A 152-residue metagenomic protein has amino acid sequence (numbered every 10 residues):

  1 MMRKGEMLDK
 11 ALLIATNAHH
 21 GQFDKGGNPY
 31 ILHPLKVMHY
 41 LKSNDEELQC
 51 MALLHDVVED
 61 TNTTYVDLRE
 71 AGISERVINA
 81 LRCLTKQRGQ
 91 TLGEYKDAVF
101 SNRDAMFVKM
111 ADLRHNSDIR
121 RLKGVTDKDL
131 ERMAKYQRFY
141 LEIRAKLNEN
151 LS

Functional and structural regions predicted by a protein language model:
M1-S152: Active-site helical microenvironments for divalent-metal-assisted chemistry
